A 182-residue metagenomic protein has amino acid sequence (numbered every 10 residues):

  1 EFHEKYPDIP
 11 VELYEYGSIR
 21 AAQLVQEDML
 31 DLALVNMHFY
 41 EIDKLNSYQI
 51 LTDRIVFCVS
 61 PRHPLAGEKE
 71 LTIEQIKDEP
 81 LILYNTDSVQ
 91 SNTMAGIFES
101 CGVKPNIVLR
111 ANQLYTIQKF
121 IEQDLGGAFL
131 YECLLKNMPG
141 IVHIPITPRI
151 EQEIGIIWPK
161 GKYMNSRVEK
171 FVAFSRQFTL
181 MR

Functional and structural regions predicted by a protein language model:
E1-Y40, R110-A111: Central regulatory/effector-binding core of bacterial HTH transcription factors
G17, T72, N112-Q113, Y131: Short loop/turn segments at beta->alpha junctions
I19-Q23, M37-Y48, L65-A66, M138-G140: Ligand-binding clamshell of periplasmic/extracellular solute-binding protein-like
A22, Q26, I73, I117-Q118: Short hydrophobic/charged patches on amphipathic alpha-helices used for structural packing and interfaces
Q26-V35, I55, V103, I121-A128: Alpha-to-beta junction loops
I42-R54, Y115-G161: Beta-alpha-beta core module
K44-I55, V59-L81, S166: Flexible hinge/capping segments at coil-to-helix
A66, P80-C101, M164-V172, R182: Secondary-structure junction motif
